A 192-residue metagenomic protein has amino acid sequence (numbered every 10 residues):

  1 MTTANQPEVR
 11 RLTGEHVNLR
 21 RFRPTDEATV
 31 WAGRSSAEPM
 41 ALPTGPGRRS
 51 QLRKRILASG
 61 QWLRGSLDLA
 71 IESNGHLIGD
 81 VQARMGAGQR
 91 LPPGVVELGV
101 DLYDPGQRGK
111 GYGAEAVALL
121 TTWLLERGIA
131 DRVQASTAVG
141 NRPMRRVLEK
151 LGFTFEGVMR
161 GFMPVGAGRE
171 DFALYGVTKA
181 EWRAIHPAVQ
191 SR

Functional and structural regions predicted by a protein language model:
M1-A37, D68-R192: Acyl-donor (CoA/ACP) binding surface of acyl/acetyltransferases
E38-A58: Conserved GNAT-fold acetyl-CoA-binding loop/helix
S59-R64: Short loop/turn motifs at secondary-structure junctions and domain boundaries
